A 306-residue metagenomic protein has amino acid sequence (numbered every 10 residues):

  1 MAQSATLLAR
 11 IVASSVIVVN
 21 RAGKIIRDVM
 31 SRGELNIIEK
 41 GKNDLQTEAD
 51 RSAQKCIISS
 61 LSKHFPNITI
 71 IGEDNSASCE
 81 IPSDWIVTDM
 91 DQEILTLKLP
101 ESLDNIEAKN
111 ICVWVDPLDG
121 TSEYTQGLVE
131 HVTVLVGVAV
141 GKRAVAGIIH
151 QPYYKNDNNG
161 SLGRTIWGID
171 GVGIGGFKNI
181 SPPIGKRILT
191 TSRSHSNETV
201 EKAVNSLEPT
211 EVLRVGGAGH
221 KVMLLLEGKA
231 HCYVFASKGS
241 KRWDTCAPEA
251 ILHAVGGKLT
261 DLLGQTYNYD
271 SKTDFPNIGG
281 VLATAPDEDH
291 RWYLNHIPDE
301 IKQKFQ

Functional and structural regions predicted by a protein language model:
M1-L118, Y154, K202-S206, S237 (+2 more regions): N-terminal subdomain of lithium-sensitive/metallo-dependent phosphomonoesterases centered on the IMPase/IPPase/PAP
V12, V16, G23, T69 (+5 more regions): Residues embedded in well-ordered beta-strands
A22, I26, D50, L61 (+6 more regions): Residue-level signal for inorganic ion chemistry
I38, N179-Q306: An extended, acidic
T47, T121, T260: Ser/Thr-centric signal marking residues that sit in or immediately flank functional binding/regulatory motifs
I57, V134, V138, P248-L252: Buried hydrophobic packing segments
T69, A146, H231-C232: Short, Asp-centered acidic motifs that coordinate Mg2+ and/or phosphate in catalytic or ligand-binding sites
E93-G171: DPxDG-like acidic metal-binding loop motif
